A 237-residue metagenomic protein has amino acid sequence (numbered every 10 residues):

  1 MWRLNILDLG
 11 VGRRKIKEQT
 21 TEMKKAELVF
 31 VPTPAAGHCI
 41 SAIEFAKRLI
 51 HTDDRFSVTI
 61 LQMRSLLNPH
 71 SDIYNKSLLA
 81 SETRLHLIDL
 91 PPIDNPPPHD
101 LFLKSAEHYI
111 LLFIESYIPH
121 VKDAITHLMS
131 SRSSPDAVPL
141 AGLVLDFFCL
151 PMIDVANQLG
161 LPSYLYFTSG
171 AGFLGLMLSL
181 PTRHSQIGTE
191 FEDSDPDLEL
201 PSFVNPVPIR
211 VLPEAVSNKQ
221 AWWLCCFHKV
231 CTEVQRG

Functional and structural regions predicted by a protein language model:
W2-G237: Glycosyltransferase specificity loop/lid
